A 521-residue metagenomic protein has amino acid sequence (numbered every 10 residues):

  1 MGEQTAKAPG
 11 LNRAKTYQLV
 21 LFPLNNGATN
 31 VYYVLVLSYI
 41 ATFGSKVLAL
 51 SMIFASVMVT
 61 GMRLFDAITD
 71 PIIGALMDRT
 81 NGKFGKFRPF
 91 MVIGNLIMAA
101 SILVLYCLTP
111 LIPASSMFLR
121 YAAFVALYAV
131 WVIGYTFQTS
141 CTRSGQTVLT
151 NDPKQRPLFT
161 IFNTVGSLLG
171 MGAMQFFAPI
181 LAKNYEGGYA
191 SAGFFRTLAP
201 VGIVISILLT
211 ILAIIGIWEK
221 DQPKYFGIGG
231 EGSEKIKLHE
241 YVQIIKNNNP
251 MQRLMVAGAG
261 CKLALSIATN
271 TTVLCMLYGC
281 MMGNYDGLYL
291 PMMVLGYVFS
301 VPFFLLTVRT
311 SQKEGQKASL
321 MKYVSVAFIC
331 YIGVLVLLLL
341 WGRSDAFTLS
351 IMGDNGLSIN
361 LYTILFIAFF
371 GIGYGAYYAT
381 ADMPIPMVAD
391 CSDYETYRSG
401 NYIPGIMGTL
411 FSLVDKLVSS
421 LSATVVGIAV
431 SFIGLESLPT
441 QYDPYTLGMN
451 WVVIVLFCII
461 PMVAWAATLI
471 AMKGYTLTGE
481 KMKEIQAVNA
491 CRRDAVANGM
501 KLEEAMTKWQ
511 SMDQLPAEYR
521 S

Functional and structural regions predicted by a protein language model:
G2-R520: Membrane-embedded alpha-helical bundles of multi-pass transporters/translocases, especially carrier/permease families
